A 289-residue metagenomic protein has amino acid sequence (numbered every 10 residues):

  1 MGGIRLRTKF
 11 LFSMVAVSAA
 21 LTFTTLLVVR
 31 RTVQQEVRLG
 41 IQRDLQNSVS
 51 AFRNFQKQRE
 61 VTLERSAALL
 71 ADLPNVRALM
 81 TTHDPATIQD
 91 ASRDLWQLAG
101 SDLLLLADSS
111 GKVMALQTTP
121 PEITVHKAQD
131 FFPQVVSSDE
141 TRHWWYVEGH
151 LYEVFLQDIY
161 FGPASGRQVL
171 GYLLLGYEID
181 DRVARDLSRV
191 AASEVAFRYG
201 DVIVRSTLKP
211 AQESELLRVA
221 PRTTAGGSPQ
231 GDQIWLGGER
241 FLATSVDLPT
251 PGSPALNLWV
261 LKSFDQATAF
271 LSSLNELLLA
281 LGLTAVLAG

Functional and structural regions predicted by a protein language model:
I4-T32, L279-A288: Extreme N-terminal signal-anchor transmembrane helix of membrane signaling/transducer proteins, especially in bacteria
T22-S48, F52, Q56: N-terminal membrane-insertion alpha helix
L45-S66, L70-L79: N-terminal alpha-helical signal peptides/signal-anchor transmembrane segments
A67, S101-L106, E194-F197: Short, hydrophobic-rich beta-strand element in sensory/regulatory alpha-beta domains
T81-L103, K112-E148, D180-A192, D201-G238: Extracytoplasmic/periplasmic sensor domains and loops in membrane signaling proteins
E140, G149-P163, S228-G231, G237-D247 (+1 more regions): A short beta-strand signature within small-molecule sensing/ligand-binding domains used in signal transduction
L170-G171, A255-L258: Short beta-strand edge/capping elements of PAS-family sensory modules
D186, T244, L258-L281: Membrane-interface helix-start motif
